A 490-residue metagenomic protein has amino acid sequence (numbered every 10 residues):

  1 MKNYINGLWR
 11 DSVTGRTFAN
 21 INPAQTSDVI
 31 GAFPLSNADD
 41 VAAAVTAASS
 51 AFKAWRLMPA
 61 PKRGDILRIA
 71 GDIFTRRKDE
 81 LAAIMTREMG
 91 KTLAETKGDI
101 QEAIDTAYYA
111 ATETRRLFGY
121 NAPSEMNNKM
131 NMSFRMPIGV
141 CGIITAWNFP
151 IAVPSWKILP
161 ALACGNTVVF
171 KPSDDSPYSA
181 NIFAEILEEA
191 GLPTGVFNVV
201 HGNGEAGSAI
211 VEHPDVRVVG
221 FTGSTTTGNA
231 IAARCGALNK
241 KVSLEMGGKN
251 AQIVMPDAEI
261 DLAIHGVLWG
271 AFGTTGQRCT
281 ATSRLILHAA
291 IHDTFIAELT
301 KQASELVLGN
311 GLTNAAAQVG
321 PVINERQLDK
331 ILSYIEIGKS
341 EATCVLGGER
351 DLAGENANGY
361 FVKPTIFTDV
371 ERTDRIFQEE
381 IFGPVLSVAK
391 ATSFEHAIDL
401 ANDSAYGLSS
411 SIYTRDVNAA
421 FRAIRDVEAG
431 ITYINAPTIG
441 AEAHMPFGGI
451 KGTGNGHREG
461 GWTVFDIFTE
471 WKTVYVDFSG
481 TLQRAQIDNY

Functional and structural regions predicted by a protein language model:
M1-Q25: Hydrophobic face of amphipathic alpha-helices that form TPR/SEL1-like repeat modules and related alpha-solenoid
T26-L117: Glycine-rich loop-to-alpha-helix module at the N-terminal edge of alpha/beta enzyme cores
S27, R63, M85, A107 (+9 more regions): Residue-level signal for inorganic ion chemistry
D28-G31, V216, I253, A357-Y490: Conserved C-terminal structural/oligomerization subdomain of aldehyde/semialdehyde dehydrogenase
I30-S36, A51-L57, I143, Q252-M255 (+5 more regions): Short, well-ordered beta-strand elements within core beta-sheets of diverse protein domains
S50-L57, D72-D79, G90, D105 (+12 more regions): Generic secondary-structure signature for well-ordered alpha-helical cores
T75, G119-L262, A316, A391: Rossmann-like NAD(P) dinucleotide-binding subdomain of oxidoreductase/dehydrogenase enzymes
T226-E371, I434, Q483-R484, N489-Y490: ALDH superfamily catalytic-core signature
